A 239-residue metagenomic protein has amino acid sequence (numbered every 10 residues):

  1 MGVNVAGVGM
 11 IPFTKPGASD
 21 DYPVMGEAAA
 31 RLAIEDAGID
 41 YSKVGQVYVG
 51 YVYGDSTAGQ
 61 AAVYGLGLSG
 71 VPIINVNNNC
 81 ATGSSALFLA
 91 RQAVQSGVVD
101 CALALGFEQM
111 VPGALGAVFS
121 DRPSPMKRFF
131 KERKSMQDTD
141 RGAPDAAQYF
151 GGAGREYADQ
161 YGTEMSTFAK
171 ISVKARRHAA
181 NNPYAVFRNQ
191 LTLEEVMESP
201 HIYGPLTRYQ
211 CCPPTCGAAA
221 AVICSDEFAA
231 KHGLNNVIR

Functional and structural regions predicted by a protein language model:
M1-A81, A153-M165, V186-T192: Conserved active-site "lid/cap" helical segment
M1-S19, P23, K170, H201-R239: Condensing-enzyme catalytic core mediating Claisen C-C bond formation in acyl metabolism
M1-V3, S42-G45, S69-P72, S96-A102 (+3 more regions): Short coil/turn connectors at secondary-structure junctions
P16-A18, G113-F119, A180-P183, L234: Short acidic, glycine/serine/threonine-rich loops at helix termini
M25-A37, A86, A90, V94 (+1 more regions): Stable alpha-helical structural segments in soluble proteins, enriched in small hydrophobic residues
Y51-A102, Q109-Q137, G142-Y149, F187-P213: Conserved catalytic cysteine-centered active-site region of acyl-thioester-dependent Claisen-condensing enzymes
N78-E108, A147-N181, A221-E227: Active-site-proximal alpha-helical scaffold in enzymes
D140-Q148, R155-Q210, A219, L234-N235: Functionally critical mobile loop/hinge segments
